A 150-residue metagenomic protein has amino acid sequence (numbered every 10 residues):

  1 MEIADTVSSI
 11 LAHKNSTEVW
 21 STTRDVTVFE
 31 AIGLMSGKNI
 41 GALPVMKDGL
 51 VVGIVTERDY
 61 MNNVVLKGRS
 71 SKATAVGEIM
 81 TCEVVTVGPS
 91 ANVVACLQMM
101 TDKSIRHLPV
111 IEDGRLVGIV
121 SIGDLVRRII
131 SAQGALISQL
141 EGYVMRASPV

Functional and structural regions predicted by a protein language model:
M1-V150: Tandem CBS (Cystathionine beta-synthase) repeat/Bateman regulatory domains
